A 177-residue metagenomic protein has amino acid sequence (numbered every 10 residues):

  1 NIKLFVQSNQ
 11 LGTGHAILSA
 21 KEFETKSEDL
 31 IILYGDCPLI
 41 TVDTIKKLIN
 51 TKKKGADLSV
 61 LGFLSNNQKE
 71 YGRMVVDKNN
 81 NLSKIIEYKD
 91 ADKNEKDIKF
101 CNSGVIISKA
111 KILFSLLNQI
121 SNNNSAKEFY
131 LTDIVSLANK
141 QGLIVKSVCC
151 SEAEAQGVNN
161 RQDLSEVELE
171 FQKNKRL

Functional and structural regions predicted by a protein language model:
N1, R161: Glycine-rich loop at the start of a catalytic domain that most often binds anionic cofactors/ligands
I2-N79, I107, S115-L116, I120: Conserved beta-loop-beta/alpha segment of the NTase-like Rossmann-fold superfamily that binds/positions NTPs
G12, Q156-N159: Glycosyltransferase donor-binding loop in the core domain
L18, L39, K52-K54, K84-E87 (+2 more regions): A short linear-motif detector with a strong N-terminal bias
T25, I32, Q68-K69, I98-F100 (+2 more regions): A generic fold-level signal
L82-A155, Q162-S165, L169-K173: Catalytic-core segments of class I nucleotidyltransferases/pyrophosphorylases that form NMP-activated intermediates
